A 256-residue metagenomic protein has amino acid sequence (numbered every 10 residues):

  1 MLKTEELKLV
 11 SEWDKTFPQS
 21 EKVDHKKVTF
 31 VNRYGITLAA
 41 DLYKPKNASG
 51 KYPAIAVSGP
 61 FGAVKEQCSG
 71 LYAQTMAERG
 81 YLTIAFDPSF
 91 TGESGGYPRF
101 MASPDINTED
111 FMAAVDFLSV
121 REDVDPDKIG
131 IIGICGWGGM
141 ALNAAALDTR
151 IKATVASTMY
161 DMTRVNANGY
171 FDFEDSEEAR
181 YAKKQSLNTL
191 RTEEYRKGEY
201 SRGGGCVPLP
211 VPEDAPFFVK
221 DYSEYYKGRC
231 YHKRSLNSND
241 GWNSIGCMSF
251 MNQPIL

Functional and structural regions predicted by a protein language model:
K3-G50: N-terminal cap/lid segment of alpha/beta-hydrolase-fold proteins
K51-P60: Short beta-strand element of the alpha/beta-hydrolase
G62-Q74, P88: The serine-hydrolase catalytic nucleophile loop
T75-G95: Conserved alpha/beta-hydrolase
M101-E122: Alpha/beta-hydrolase active-site loop
E122-C135: Alpha/beta-hydrolase fold nucleophile elbow
L142-G228: Alpha/beta-hydrolase-fold enzymes
G246-L256: Conserved serine/cysteine hydrolase catalytic core
